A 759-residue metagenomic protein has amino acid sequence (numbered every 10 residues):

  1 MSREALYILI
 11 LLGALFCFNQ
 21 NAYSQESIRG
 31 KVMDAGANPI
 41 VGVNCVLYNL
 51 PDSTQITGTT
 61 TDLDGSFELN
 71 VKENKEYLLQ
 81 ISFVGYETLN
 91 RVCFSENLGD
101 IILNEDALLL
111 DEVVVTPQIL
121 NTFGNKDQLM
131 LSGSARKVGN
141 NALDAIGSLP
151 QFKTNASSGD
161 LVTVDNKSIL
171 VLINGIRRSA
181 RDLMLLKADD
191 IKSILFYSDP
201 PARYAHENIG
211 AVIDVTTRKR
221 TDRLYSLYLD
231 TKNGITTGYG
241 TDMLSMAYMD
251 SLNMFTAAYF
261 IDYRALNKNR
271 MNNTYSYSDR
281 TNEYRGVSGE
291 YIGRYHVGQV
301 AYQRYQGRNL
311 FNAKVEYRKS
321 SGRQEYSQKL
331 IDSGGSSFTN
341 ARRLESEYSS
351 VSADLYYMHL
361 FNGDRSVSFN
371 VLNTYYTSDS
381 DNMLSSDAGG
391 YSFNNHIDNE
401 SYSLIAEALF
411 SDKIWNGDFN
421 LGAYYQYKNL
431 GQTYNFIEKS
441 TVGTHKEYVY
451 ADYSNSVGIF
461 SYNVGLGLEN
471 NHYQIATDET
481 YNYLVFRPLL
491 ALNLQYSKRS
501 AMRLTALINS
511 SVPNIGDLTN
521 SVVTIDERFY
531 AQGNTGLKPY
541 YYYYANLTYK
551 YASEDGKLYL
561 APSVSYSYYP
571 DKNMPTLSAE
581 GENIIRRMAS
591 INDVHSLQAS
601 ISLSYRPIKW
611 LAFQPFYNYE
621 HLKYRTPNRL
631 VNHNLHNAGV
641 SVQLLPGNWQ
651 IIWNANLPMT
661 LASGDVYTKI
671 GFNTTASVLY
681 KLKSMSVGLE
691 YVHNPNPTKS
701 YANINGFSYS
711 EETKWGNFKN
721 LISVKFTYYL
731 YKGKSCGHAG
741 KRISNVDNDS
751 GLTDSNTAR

Functional and structural regions predicted by a protein language model:
V46-Y48, S82-Y86, L98-A135, S157-G159 (+1 more regions): Short, acidic, small-residue-rich periplasmic hinge/interaction motif at the N-terminus of Gram-negative outer-membrane
P51-S66: Short, acidic Ser/Thr/Gly-rich low-complexity loop/linker segments typical of extracellular and cell-surface proteins
N70, S148, I176-R203, L244-M246: Short acidic/polar hinge/loop motifs at secondary-structure boundaries that mediate gating or recognition
E96-I102, E112, A142-A145, D160-V162 (+4 more regions): N-terminal periplasmic accessory domains that precede and gate Gram-negative outer-membrane beta-barrel machines
L143-R177: Extracytoplasmic beta-strand/coil segments of soluble accessory domains associated with Gram-negative outer-membrane
Y295-G322, R343-D478, V485-P488, Q495 (+3 more regions): Face-selective signature of the C-terminal outer-membrane beta-barrel domain
T377, H472, K498-Y544, V564-G581 (+1 more regions): Surface-exposed extracellular loop regions of Gram-negative outer-membrane beta-barrel proteins, predominantly
N399, S510-A561, Y568, R586-L597 (+3 more regions): Outer-membrane beta-barrel signature, preferentially recognizing the C-terminal barrel domain of Gram-negative
